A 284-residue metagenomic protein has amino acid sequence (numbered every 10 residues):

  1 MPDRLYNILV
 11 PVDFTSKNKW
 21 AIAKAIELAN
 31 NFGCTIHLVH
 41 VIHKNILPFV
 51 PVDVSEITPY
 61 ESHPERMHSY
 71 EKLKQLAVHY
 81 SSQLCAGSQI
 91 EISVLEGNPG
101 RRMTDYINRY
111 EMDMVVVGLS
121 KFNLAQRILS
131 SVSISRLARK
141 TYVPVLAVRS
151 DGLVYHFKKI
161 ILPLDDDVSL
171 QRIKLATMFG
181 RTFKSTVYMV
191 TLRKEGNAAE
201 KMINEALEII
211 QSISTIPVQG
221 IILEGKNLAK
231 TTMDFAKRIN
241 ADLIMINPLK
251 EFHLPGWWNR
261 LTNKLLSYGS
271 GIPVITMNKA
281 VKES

Functional and structural regions predicted by a protein language model:
P2-P59, K158-I222, I239-I244, G269 (+1 more regions): Small/aliphatic-rich secondary-structure junction motif
R4, N31, R101-L153, K237-S284: Gly/Ser-rich helix-loop-strand patches that form or flank binding pockets for ribonucleotide-derived cofactors
N18, E96, R127, S169 (+1 more regions): A conditional alpha-helix N-cap/helix-loop micro-motif detector
I57-E71: A short acidic, glycine-rich active-site loop that binds or catalyzes chemistry on phosphate/adenosine moieties
S82-E91, I213-Q219: A short helix-to-beta-strand connector/capping loop
S93-R102, G225-A229: Charged docking surfaces used in two-component/phosphorelay signaling
L207-E208, N227-K237: A short, acidic, amphipathic alpha-helical segment used as a generic capping/interface helix at domain edges
I222-K226, E251-L254: Outer-membrane beta-barrel translocator/channel fold
